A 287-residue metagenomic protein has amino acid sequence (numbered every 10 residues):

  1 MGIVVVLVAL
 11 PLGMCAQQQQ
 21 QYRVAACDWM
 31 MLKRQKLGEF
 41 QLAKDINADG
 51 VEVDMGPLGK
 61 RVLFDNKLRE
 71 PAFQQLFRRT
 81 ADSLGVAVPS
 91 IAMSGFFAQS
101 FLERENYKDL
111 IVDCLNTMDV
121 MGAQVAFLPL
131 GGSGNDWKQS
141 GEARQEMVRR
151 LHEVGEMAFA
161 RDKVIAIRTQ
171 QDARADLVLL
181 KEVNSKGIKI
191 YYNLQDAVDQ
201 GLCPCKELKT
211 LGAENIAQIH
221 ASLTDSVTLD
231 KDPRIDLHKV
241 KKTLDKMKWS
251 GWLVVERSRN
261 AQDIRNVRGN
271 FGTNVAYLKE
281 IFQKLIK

Functional and structural regions predicted by a protein language model:
M1-I3: Bacterial N-terminal signal peptides that target proteins for export
V8-Q20: Bacterial Sec-dependent signal peptides at the C-terminal "C-region" and cleavage site
Q17-V24, L32-D49, D176-K287: Histidine-acidic metal/acid-base catalytic patches
M30, M55-P57, S94-F97, L130-G134 (+5 more regions): Active-site-proximal loop/turn and secondary-structure-junction residues that shape catalytic pockets, frequently
E52, S90-A92, F127, A166 (+2 more regions): Conserved beta-strand positions in the central sheet of alpha/beta enzyme cores
D54-R78, L130-K138: Glycine-rich, proline-tolerant flexible connector loops at the mouths of alpha/beta enzymes
K67-Q74, E105-V112, S140-L151, C203-T210 (+2 more regions): Charged helix-capping and loop-helix junction motifs
D82-L84, F97-I190: Active-site acidic/histidine proton-transfer and metal-coordination neighborhood in alpha/beta enzyme cores
